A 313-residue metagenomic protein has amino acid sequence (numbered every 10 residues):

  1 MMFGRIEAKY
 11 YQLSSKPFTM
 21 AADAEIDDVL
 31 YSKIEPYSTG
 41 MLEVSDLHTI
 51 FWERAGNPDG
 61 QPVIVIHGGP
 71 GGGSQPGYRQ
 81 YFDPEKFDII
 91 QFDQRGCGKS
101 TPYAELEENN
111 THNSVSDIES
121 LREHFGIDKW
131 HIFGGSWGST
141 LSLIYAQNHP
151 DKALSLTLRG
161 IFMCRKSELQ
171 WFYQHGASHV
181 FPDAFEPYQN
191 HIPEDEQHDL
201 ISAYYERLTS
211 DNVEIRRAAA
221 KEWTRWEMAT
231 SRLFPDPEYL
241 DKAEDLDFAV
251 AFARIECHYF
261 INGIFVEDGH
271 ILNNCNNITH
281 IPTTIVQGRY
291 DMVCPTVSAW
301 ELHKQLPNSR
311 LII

Functional and structural regions predicted by a protein language model:
G60-G69: Short beta-strand element of the alpha/beta-hydrolase
G72-Y78, R95-N109, S167: Glycine-rich "HGGG/HGxG" loop immediately N-terminal to the catalytic nucleophile of the alpha/beta-hydrolase
P84-K99: Conserved alpha/beta-hydrolase
N113-W130: Conserved acidic catalytic loop of the alpha/beta-hydrolase fold
K129-S167: Conserved hydrolase catalytic core segment
A153-S202: A catalytic-pocket lid/entrance helix-loop region that shapes and gates access to the active site across common
I285-Q287: Short beta-strand/loop motif that positions the catalytic acidic residue of the alpha/beta-hydrolase fold
M292-S298: Conserved alpha/beta-hydrolase "acid-adjacent" motif
